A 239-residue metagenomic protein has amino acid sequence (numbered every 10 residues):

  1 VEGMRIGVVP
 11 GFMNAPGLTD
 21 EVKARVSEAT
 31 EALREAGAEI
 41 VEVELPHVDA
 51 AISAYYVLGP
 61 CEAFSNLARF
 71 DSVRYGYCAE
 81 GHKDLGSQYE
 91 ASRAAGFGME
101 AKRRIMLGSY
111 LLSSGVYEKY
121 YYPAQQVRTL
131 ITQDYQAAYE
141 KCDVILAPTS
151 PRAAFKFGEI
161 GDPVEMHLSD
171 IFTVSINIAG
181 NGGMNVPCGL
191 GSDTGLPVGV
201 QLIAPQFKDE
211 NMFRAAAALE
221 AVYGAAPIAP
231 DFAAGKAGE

Functional and structural regions predicted by a protein language model:
V1-P16, K23, S27-A36, G76 (+2 more regions): Structural helix-boundary/capping segments
F12-N14, H47-V48, D71-I178, P230-G238: Serine-dependent amide/ester hydrolase catalytic core
D20-V22, I52-C61, K156-P163: Short glycine/threonine-rich loop-to-helix capping motif typified by GTGT followed within a few residues by an Asp-Pro
K23-S27, P60, E165, S169-F172 (+1 more regions): Amphipathic alpha-helical segments in well-structured domains
E39-E44: General small-molecule cofactor/ligand-binding pocket signal
H47-A51, S192: A short acidic, often aromatic-flanked loop/helix-cap motif at beta-alpha or helix-coil junctions that lines enzyme
F64: N-terminal glycine-rich dinucleotide-binding loop that anchors FAD/FMN and/or NAD(P) in oxidoreductases
